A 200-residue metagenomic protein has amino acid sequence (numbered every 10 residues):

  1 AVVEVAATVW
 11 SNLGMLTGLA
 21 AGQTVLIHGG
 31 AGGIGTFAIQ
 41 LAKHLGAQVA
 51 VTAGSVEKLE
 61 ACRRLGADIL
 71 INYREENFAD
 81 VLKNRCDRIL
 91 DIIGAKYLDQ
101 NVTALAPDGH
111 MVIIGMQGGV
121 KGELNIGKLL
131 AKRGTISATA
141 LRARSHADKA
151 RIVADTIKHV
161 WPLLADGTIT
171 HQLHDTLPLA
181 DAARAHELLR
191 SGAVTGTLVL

Functional and structural regions predicted by a protein language model:
A1-M15, A31: A glycine-rich, Thr/Ser-enriched phosphate-binding loop motif common to dinucleotide/cofactor-binding enzymes
G18-T24: Short helix-loop-beta connector
G22, A67, R85-D87, I169 (+1 more regions): Local beta-strand N-terminus motif with an aromatic residue
I27, K43-Q100: Adenosine-nucleotide cofactor-binding segment
G35-T36: N-terminal Rossmann-fold NAD(P) dinucleotide-binding loop
A53, K96-T168: Glycine-rich phosphate-binding loop and adjacent beta-alpha segment of Rossmann(oid) nucleotide-cofactor-binding
A147-L200: C-terminal hydrophobic helical "lid"/dimerization subdomain of Rossmann-like NAD(P)H-dependent oxidoreductases
